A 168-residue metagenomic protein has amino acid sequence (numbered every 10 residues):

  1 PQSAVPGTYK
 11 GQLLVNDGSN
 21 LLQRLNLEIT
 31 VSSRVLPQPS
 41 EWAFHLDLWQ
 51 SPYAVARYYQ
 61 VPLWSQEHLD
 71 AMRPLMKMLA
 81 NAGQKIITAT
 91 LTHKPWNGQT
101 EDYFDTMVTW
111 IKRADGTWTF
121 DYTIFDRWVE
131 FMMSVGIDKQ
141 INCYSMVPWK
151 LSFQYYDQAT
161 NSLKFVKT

Functional and structural regions predicted by a protein language model:
P1-P6: Short, surface-exposed loop/turn segments at beta-strand-coil junctions that are enriched for proline with nearby
Y9-D17, Q23-T168: Aromatic-lined carbohydrate-binding surfaces of glycoside hydrolases
